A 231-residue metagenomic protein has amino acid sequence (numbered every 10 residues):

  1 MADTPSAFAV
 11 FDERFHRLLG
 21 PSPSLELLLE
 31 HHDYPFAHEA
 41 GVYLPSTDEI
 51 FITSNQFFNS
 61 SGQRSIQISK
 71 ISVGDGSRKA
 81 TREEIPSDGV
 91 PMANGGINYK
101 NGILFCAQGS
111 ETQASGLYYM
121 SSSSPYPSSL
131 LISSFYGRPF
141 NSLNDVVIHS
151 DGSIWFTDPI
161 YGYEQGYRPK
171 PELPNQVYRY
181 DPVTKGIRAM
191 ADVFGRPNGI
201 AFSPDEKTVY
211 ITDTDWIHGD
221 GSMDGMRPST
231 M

Functional and structural regions predicted by a protein language model:
A2-E13, P23-I66: Beta-strand-rich domains and repeat architectures in extracellular enzymes and scaffolds, especially beta-propellers
L28-Y34, E83-G89, L130-P139, R168-P169 (+1 more regions): Surface loop/turn motifs at the tips and blade-to-blade linkers of beta-strand repeat domains
F36-A37, R64, V90-M92, Q113 (+4 more regions): Beta-rich catalytic cores
Y43-T47, N98-N101, I148-G152, P204-E206: Residue-level detector of Asp-centered blade-edge/turn motifs that repeat once per structural unit in beta-propeller
I50-S54, I103-A107, F156-D158, Y210-D213: Residue position within the beta-strands of beta-propeller blades
Q56-F57, Q63-G109, S115, L131-F135: Blade-loop segments of beta-propeller domains
S72-S77, M120-Y126, D181-K185: Short loop/turn segments that connect beta-strands within beta-propeller blades
C106-S153, P159-Q165: Asp-box/WD-like beta-propeller blade repeats and closely related beta-sheet repeat scaffolds
